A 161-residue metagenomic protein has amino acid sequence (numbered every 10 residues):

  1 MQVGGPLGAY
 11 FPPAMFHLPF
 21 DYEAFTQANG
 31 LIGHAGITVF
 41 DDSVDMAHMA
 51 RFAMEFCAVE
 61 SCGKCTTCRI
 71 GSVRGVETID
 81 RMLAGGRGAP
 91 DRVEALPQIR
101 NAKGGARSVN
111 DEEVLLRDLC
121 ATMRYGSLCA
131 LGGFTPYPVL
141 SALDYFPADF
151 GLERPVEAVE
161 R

Functional and structural regions predicted by a protein language model:
M1-R161: Redox cofactor-anchoring modules in respiratory/redox and cofactor-processing assemblies
